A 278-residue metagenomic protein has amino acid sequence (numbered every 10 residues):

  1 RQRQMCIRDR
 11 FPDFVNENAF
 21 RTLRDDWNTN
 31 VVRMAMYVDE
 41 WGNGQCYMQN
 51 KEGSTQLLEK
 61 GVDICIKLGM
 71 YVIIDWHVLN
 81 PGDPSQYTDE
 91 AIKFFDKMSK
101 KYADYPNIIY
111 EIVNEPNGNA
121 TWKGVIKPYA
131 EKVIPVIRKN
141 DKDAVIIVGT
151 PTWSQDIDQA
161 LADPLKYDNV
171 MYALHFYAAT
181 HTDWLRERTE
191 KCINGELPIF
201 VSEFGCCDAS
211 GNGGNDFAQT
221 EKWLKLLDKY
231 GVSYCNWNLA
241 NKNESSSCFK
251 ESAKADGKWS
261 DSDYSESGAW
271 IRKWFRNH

Functional and structural regions predicted by a protein language model:
Q2-I7: Short, small-residue-biased leader/transition segments that mark boundaries at the very start of proteins
R8-F11, V15-N18: Conserved N-terminal beta1-alpha1 strand-loop-helix module at the mouth
F11, Y37-W41, W153: Short active-site-proximal "capping" loops at secondary-structure junctions
P12-D13, T88, I92-D96, K100-I109 (+2 more regions): Extracellular glycoside hydrolase catalytic/binding regions
N16-P81, T88-K93, I137-N140, D216-Y230: Aromatic-lined substrate-binding rim segments of carbohydrate-active enzymes
E40-N43, N80-G82, G118-A120, D208-S210: Short, solvent-exposed loop/turn segments at secondary-structure junctions
